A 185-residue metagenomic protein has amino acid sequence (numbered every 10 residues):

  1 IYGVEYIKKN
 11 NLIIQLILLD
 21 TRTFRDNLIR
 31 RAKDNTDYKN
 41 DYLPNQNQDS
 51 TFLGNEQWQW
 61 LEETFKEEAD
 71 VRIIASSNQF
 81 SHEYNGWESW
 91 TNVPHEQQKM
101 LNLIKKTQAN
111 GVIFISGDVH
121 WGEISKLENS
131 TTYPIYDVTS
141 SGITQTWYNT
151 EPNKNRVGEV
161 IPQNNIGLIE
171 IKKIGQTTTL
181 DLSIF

Functional and structural regions predicted by a protein language model:
I1-F185: Long, structured stretches of catalytic cores involved in phosphate-ester chemistry, encompassing
